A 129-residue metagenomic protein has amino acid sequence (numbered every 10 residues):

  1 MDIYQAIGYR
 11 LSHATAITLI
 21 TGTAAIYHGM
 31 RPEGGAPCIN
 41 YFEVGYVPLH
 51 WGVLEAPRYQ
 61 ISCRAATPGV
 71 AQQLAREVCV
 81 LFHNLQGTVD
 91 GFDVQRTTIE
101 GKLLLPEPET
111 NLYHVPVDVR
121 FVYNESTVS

Functional and structural regions predicted by a protein language model:
M1-H50, V80, L85-F92: Small/polar-rich, solvent-exposed N-terminal microdomains that initiate assembly or binding
Y4, G8, P68-A71, A75: Generic alpha-helical secondary structure
I17, V80-S129: Acidic-leaning, charged glycine-interspersed low-complexity segments
Y27-G29, N40-F42, S62, E100 (+1 more regions): Residues in well-ordered beta-strands of folded domains
L49-G52, V128: Short acidic/His/Gly/Ser-rich catalytic and metal-binding motifs that mark active-site loops of diverse hydrolases
V53-A71, V78, Y113-Y123: Oligomerization/assembly interface segments of phage tail-like spikes and tubes
